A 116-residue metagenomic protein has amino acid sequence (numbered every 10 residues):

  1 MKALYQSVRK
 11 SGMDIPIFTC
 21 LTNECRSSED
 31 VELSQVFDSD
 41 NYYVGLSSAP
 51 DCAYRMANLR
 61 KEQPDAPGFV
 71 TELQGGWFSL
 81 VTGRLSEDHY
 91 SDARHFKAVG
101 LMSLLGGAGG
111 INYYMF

Functional and structural regions predicted by a protein language model:
M1-N23: Active-site neighborhood of glycoside hydrolase catalytic domains
Y5, L21, S28-D30, M56-R60: A short, conserved, highly charged catalytic patch centered on acidic carboxylates
S7-G12, Y43-F116: Catalytic-core region of carbohydrate-active enzymes that cleave or remodel glycosidic bonds
I17, F37-D38: Beta-propeller folds
T22-E24, D40-N41: N-terminal, Lys/Arg-enriched amphipathic/low-complexity engagement segments that precede the first folded domain
S28-V31, L80-T82: A short acidic (Asp/Glu
L33-Q35, A108: Short, well-ordered alpha-helix to beta-strand connector turns
